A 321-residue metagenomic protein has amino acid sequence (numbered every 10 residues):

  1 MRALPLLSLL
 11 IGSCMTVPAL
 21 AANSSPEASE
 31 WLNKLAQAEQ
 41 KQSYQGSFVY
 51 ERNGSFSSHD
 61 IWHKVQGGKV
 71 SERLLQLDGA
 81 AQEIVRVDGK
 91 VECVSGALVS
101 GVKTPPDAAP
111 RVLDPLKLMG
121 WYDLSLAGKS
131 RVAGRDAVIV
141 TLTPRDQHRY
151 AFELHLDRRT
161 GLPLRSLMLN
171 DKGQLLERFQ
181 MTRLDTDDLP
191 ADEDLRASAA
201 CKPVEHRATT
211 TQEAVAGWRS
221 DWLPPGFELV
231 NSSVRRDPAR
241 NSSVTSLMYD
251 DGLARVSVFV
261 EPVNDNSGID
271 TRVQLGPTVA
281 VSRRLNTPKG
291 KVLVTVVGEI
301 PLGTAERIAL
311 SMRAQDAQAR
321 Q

Functional and structural regions predicted by a protein language model:
R2-C14, P18-V70, K117-M119, K129 (+1 more regions): N-terminal leader/targeting segments and the immediate start of mature chains
A22-A97, G120-R158, L162-M168: N-terminal mature ectodomain segment of secretory-pathway/periplasmic proteins
H63, T143, L169-N170, T182 (+3 more regions): A generic structural motif
C93-L113: Acidic/charged, solvent-exposed loop-and-adjacent secondary-structure segments enriched in E/D, K/R, S/T, and G/P
L113-L169, Q174, P203-S246: Extended beta-strand-rich segments in extracellular/periplasmic secretory proteins, especially within noncatalytic
T160-L162, L169, G173-D192, V294-Q321: Surface-exposed amphipathic alpha-helical segments
Q180, D185-Q212: Pro/Ala/Gly-rich low-complexity, hydrophilic intrinsically disordered segments
K202-K289, E299-G303, R307: Short, solvent-exposed recognition patches
